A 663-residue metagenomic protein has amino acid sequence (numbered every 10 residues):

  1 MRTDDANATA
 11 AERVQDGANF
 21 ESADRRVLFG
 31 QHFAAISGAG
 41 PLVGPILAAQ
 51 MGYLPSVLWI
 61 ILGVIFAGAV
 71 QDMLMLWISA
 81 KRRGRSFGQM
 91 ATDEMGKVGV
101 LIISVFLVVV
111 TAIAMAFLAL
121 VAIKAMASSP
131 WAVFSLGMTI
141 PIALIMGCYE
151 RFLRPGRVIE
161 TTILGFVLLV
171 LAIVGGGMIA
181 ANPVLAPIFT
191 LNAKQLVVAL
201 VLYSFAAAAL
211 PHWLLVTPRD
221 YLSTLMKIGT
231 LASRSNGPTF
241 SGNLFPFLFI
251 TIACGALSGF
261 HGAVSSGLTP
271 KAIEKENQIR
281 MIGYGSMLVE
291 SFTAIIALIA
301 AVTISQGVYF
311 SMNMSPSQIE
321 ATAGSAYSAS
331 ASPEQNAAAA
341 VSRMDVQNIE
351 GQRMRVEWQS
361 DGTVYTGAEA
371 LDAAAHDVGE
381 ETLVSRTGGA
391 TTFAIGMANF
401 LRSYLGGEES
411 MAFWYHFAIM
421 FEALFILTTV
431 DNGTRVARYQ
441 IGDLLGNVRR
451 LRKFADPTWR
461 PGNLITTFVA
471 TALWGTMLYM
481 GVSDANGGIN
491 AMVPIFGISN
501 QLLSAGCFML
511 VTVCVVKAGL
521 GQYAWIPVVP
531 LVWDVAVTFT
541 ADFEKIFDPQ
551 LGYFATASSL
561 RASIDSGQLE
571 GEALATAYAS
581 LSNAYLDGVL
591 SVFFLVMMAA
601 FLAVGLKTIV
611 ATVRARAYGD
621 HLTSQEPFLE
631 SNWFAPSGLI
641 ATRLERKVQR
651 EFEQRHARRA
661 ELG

Functional and structural regions predicted by a protein language model:
M1-E21, L47, I61, V70-G99 (+5 more regions): Flexible loop linkers connecting adjacent transmembrane helices in multi-pass alpha-helical membrane transporters
M1-L42, T224: Membrane-interface "cap" regions at the ends of multi-pass membrane proteins
P41-L42, L54, I113-S128, Y149-R154 (+10 more regions): Transmembrane helix-loop junctions in multi-pass membrane proteins
A48-S79, G88, W131-A143, G147 (+2 more regions): Extracellular loop-to-transmembrane helix junctions
K97-A112, G285-F292, T387-G389, E408-A418 (+4 more regions): Loop-to-transmembrane helix boundary motifs in multi-pass membrane proteins
L107, A112-A114, V167, L171-A172 (+9 more regions): Selective recognition of specific alpha-helical transmembrane segments in multi-pass small-molecule
F166-S223, G242, I250, M477-E645: A generic transmembrane alpha-helix motif of multi-pass inner-membrane proteins
N182, Q306-Y404, K545-Y578: Low-complexity, proline/glycine-enriched hydrophobic segments characteristic of transmembrane helices
